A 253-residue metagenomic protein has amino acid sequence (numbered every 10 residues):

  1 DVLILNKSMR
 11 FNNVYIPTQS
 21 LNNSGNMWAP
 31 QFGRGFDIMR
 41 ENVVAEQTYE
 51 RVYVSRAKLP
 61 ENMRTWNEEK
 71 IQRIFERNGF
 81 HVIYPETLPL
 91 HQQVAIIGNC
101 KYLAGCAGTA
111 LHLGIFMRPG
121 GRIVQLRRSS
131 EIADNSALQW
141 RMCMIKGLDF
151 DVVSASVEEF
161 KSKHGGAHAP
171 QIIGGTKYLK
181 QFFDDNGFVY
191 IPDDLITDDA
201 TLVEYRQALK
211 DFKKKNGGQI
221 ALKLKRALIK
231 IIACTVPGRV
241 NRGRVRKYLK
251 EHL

Functional and structural regions predicted by a protein language model:
D1-L253: The feature primarily captures lumenal catalytic ectodomains of type II secretory-pathway glycosyltransferases
